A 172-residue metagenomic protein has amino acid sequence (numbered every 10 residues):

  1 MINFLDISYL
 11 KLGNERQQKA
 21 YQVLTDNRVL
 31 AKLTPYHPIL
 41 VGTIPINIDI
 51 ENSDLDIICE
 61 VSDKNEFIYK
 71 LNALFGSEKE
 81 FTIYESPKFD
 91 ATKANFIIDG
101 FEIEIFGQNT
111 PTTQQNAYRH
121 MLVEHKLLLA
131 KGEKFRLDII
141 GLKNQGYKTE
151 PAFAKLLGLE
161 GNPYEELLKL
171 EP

Functional and structural regions predicted by a protein language model:
M1-L5, E15, D26, E51 (+2 more regions): Sequence termini and other peripheral, non-core segments
M1-V41: Helical scaffold of the NTase/Pol beta-like nucleotidyltransferase catalytic core
S8, L12-T25, V61-D99: Metal-dependent nucleotidyltransferase catalytic core
N27-N65: Active-site nucleotide-donor binding segment shared across nucleotidyl transfer reactions
T34, I48, I98, Q114-Y118: Hydrophobic N-terminal alpha-helices or hydrophobic patches in metabolic proteins across all domains of life
K70-L74, N109, R119-H120: "Short basic amphipathic alpha-helical interaction patches in structured regions
E102-P111: Active-site ExK catalytic segment of metal-dependent nucleases
T113-P172: Catalytic cores of NTP-dependent nucleotidyl/adenyl transfer enzymes across multiple folds
